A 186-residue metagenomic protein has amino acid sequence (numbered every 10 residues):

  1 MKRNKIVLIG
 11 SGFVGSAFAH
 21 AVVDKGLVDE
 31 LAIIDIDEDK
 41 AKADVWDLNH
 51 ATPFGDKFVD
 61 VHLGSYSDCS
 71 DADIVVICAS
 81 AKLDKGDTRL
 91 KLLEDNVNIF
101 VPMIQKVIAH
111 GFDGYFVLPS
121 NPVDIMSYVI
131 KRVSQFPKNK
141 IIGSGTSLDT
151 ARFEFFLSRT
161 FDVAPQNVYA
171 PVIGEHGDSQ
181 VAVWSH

Functional and structural regions predicted by a protein language model:
K2-I6: Extreme N-terminal starter segment of soluble prokaryotic enzymes
S11-G12: Glycine-rich Rossmann-fold phosphate-binding loop(s) that bind the pyrophosphate of adenine dinucleotide cofactors
G15-S16: N-terminal Rossmann-fold NAD(P) dinucleotide-binding loop
I34-D71: Conserved N-terminal Rossmann-fold NAD(P) cofactor-binding segment
K57-L93: NAD(P)H-binding glycine-rich loop region in Rossmannoid oxidoreductase-like domains and their noncatalytic homologs
R89-E154: Rossmann-like NAD(P)(H) cofactor-binding subdomain of soluble oxidoreductases
F155-H186: Mobile gating loops/cap/lid regions near enzyme active sites that modulate substrate access
